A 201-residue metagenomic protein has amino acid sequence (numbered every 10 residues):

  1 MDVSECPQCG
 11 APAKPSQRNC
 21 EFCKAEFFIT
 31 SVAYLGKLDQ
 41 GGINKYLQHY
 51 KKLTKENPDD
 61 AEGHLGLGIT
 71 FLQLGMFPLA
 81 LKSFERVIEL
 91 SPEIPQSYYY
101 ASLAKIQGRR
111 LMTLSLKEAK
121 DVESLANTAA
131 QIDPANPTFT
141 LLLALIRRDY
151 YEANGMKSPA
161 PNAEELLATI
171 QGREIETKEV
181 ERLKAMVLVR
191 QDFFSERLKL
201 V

Functional and structural regions predicted by a protein language model:
M1-K45: Long, contiguous interaction/recruitment modules in multidomain scaffold/adaptor proteins
D2, A61-E62, P95-Q96, P137-T138 (+1 more regions): Helix-start (N-cap) detector for alpha-helical repeat units in TPR-like alpha-solenoids, especially tetratricopeptide
P58, P92, P134, E174-I175: Short coil turns that delineate tetratricopeptide repeat
G75, S102, I106-L114, A144-M156 (+1 more regions): Short coil/turn linking the two alpha-helices of tandem helical-hairpin repeats
K157-V201: Terminal, low-structured helical/coil segments at or just beyond the last alpha-helical repeat
